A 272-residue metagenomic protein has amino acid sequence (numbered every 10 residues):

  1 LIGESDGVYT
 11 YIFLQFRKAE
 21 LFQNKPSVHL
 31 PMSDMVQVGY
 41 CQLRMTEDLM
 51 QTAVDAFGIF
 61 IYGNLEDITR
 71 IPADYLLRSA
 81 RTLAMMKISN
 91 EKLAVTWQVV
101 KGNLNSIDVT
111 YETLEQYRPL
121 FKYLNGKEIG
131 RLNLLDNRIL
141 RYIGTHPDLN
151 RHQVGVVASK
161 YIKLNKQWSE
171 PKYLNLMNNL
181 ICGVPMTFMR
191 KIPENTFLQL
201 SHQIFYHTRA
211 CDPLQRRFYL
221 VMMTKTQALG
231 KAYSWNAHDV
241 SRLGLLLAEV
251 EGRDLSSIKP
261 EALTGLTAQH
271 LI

Functional and structural regions predicted by a protein language model:
L1-I272: General marker for long, soluble alpha-helical cores
